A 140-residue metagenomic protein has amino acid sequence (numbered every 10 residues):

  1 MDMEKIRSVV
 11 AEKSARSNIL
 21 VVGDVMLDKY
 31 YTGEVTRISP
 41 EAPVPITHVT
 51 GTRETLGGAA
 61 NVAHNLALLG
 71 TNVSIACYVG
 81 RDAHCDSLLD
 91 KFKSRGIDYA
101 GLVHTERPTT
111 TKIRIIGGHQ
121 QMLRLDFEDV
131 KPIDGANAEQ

Functional and structural regions predicted by a protein language model:
M1-T36: Positively charged, low-complexity intrinsically disordered leader regions
M3-V9, P40, V44-T111: Substrate-binding N-lobe of the ribokinase-like
V22, A76-Y78, I116: Short hydrophobic segments within beta-strands
G23, T71, T111, Q121-L123: Structural beta-strand/beta-sheet cores of well-ordered domains, especially the beta-sheet scaffolds that support
M26, A42, G80, Q120 (+1 more regions): Short, glycine/serine-rich, charged loops/turns that create anion-binding and catalytic segments at active sites
T32-E41, I116-H119: Short, flexible, mixed-charge acidic loops at enzyme active sites
R37-T47, L123-R124, D129: Short glycine/proline- and charge-enriched loop/turn segments that cap or connect secondary-structure elements
H104-R107, I115-Q140: Conserved phosphate-binding/catalytic loop of the ribokinase/pfkB sugar-kinase fold
